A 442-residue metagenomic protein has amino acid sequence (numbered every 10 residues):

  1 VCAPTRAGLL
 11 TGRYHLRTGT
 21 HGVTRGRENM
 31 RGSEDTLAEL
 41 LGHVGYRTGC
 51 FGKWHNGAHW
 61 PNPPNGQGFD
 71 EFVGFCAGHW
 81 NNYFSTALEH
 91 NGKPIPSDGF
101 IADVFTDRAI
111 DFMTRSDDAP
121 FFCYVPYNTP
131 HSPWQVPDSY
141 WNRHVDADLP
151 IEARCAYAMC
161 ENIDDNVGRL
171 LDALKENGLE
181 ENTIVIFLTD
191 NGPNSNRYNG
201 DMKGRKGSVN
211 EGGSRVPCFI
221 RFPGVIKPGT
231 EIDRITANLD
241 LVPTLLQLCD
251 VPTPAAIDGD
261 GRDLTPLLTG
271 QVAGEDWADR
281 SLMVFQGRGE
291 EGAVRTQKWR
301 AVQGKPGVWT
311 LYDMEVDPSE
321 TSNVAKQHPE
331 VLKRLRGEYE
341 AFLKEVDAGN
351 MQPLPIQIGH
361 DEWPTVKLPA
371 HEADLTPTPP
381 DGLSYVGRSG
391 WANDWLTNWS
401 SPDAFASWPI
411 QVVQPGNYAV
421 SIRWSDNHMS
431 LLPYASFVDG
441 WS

Functional and structural regions predicted by a protein language model:
V1-K305, W309-T310, M314-G337, A341-K344 (+2 more regions): Formylglycine-dependent sulfatase
L332-S442: Extracytoplasmic
